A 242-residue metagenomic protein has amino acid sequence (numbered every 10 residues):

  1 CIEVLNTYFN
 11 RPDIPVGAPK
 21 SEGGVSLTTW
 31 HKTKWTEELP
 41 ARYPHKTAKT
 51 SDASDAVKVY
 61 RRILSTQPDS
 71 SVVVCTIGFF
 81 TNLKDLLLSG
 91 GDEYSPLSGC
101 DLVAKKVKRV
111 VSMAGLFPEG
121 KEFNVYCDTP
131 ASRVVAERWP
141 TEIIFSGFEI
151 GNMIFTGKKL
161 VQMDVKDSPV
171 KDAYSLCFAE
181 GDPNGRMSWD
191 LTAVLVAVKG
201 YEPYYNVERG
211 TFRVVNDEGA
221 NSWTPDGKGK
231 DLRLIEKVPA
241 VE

Functional and structural regions predicted by a protein language model:
C1-E242: N-terminal acidic, glycine/proline-rich low-complexity segments
